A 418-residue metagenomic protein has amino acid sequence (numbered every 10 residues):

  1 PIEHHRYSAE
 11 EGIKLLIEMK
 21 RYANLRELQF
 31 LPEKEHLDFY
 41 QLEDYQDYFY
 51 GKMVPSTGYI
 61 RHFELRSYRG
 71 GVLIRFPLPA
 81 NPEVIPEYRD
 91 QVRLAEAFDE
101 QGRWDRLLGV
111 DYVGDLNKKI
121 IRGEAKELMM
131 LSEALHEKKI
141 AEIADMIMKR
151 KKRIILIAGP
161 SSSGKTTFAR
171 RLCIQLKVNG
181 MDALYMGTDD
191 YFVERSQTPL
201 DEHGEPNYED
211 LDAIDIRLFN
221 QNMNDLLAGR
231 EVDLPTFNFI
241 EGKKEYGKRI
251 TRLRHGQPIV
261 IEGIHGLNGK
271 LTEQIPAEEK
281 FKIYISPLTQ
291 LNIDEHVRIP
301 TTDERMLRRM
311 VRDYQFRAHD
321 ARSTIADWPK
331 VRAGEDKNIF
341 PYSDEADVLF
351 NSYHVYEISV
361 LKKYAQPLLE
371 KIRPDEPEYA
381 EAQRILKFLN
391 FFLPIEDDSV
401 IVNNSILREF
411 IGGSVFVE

Functional and structural regions predicted by a protein language model:
P1-K138, I143, M148: Auxiliary tRNA-acceptor-end handling modules of aminoacyl-tRNA synthetases
K151, T272-E418: Conserved NTP phosphate-binding and transfer environment spanning the P-loop NTPase/kinase superfamily
I155-I157: Hydrophobic anchor at the beta1->P-loop junction of P-loop NTPases
S162: Walker A (P-loop) phosphate-binding loop of P-loop NTPases
K165: Conserved lysine of the Walker
F168-L172: Hydrophobic positions on the alpha1 helix immediately C-terminal to the Walker A/P-loop
I174-L184: Post-Walker A helix-loop "phosphate-sensing" segment adjacent to the P-loop in P-loop NTPases
L184-M186, V193-G242, P258: Conserved nucleotide-sensing/catalytic segment adjacent to the nucleotide-binding pocket in NTP-handling enzymes
